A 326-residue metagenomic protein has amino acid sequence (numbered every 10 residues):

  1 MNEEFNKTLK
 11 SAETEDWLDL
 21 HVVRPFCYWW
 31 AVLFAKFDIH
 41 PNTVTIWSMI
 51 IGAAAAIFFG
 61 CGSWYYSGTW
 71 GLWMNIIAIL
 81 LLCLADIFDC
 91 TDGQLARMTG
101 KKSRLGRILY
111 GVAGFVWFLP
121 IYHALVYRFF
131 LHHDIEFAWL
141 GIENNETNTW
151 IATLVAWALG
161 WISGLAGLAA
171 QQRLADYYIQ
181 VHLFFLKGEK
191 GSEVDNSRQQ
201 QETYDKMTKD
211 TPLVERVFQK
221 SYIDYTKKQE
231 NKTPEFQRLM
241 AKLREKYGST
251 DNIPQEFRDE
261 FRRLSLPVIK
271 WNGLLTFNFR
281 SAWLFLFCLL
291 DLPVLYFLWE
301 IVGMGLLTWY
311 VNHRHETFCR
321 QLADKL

Functional and structural regions predicted by a protein language model:
M1-F26, Q180-L326: C-terminal membrane-associated helical module and adjoining short loops/tails
N2-P25, W29-F37, D86-H133, L168-Q171: Cytosolic-side membrane-entry/anchor segment at the start of a transmembrane helix
W30, I51-A56, P120-A124, F279-F287: Hydrophobic, membrane-inserted alpha-helices
P41-L105, F118-Y122, T153, W157-A166: Membrane-embedded alpha-helical segments that form the functional core of polytopic membrane enzymes, especially those
P41-M49, Y110-F118, I269-N278: Select subsegments of transmembrane alpha-helices in polytopic membrane proteins, especially boundary-proximal
A56-S63, I121-R128, C288, V311 (+1 more regions): Structural signal for membrane-spanning alpha-helices in multi-pass inner-membrane proteins, emphasizing helix cores
C83-C90, L165-H182, G305-T317: Transmembrane alpha-helical segments that form the membrane-embedded catalytic/substrate-channel core of multi-pass
V126, L131, E143-H182: Alpha-helical transmembrane segments
